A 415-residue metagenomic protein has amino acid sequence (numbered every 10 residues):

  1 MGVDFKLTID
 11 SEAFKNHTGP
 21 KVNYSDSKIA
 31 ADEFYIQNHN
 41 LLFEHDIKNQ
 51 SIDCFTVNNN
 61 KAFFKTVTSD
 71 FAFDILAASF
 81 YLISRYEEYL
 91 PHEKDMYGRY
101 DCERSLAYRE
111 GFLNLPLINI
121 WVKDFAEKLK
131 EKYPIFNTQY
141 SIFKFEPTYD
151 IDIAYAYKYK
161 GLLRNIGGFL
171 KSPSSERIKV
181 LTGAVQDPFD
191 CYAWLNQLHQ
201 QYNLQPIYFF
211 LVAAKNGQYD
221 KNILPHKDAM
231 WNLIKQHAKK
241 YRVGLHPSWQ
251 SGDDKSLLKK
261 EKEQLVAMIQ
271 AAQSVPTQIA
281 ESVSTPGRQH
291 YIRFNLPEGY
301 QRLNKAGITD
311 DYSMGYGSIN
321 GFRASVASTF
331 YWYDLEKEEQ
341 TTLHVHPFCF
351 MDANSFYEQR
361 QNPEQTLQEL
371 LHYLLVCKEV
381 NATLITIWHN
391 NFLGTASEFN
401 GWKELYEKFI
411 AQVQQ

Functional and structural regions predicted by a protein language model:
M1-P225, S328, L335, E339-Q415: Terminal accessory/targeting
G2, G111, K240-G244, I319-R323 (+1 more regions): Glycine-centered flexibility motif
D150, H246, L303: Conserved hydrophobic/aromatic pocket- or pore-lining residues that grip, position, or stack substrates in active sites
I153-Y157, A193, Q200-F294, N390: Metal-dependent polysaccharide deacetylase catalytic core of the NodB/CE4 family, i.e., the active-site-bearing domain
G167-E176, H226-H246, G307-G315: Acidic, His- and aromatic-enriched active-site or binding-groove loops in soluble protein domains that engage sugars
L195, M230-L233, G299, Y373: Residues within well-ordered alpha-helices
F210, P247, R288-Y291, G307-Y316 (+2 more regions): Active-site proximal loops enriched in glycine and acidic residues that flank catalytic Cys/His/Asp and coordinate
S251-E339, S397-E398: Catalytic domains of cell-wall/extracellular-matrix polysaccharide-remodeling enzymes, centered on de-N-acetylation
